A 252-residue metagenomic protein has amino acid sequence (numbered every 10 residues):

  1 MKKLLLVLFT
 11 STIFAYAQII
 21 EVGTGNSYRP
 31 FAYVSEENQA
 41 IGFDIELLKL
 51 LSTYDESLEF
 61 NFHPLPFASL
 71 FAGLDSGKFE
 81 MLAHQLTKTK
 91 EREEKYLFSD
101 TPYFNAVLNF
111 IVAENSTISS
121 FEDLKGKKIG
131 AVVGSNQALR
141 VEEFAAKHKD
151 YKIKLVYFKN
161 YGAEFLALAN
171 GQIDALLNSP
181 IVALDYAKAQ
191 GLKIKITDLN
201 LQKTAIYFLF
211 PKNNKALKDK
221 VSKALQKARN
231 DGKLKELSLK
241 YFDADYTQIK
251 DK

Functional and structural regions predicted by a protein language model:
K3-A15: Sec-dependent N-terminal signal peptides
Q18-L86, V221, D231: Extracytoplasmic small-molecule ligand-binding "clamshell" domains of the periplasmic binding protein/Venus flytrap
G25-S27, F104-V112, L184, K188-Q226 (+1 more regions): Periplasmic-binding protein-like
S27, E36-A40, T87-K88, A113-T117 (+2 more regions): Short coil/turn segments
V34, L48-S57, Q137-F158, A187-G191 (+1 more regions): Ligand-binding cleft/hinge of the Venus flytrap
I45-D55, I118, E122-D123, K127-N136 (+1 more regions): Extended ligand-binding regions for polar small-molecule ligands
Y54, H63, A68-L82, K95 (+4 more regions): Short helices/loops that flank or line small-molecule/ion binding pockets
N61-D123, I194, L199-L201: Acidic, polar ligand-binding/catalytic clefts
